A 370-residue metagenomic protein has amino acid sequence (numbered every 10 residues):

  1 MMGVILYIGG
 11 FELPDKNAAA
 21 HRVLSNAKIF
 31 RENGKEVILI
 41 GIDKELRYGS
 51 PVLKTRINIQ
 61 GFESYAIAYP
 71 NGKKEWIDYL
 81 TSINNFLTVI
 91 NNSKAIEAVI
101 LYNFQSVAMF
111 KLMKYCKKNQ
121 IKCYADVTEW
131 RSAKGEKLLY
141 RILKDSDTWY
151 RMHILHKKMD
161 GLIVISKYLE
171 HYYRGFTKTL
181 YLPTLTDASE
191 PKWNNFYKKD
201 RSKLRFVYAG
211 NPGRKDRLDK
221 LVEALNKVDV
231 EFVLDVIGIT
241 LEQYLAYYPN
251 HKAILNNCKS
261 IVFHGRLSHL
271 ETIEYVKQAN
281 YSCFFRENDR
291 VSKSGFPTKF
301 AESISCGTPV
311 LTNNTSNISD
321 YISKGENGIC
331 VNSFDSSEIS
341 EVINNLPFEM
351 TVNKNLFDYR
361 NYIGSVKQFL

Functional and structural regions predicted by a protein language model:
M1-V52, Q60, G161, E223-D229: N-terminal subdomain of nucleotide-sugar transferases
L6-I8, Y197-D216, L221-K227, L234-D235 (+1 more regions): Conserved donor-binding/catalytic core segment of Leloir-type glycosyltransferases
P14, K35-D78, I96, L169-Y172 (+2 more regions): N-terminal strand-loop element at the rim of the active site of nucleotide-sugar-dependent glycosyltransferases
N17-A18, D216, S268-Y275, S282-A301 (+1 more regions): Nucleotide-sugar-dependent
A18, S333-S340, N344-L370: A charged, aromatic-enriched C-terminal amphipathic alpha-helix characteristic of glycosyltransferases across folds
S25-K28, N84-T88, V107-F110, K114 (+5 more regions): Membrane-proximal helix-turn-helix segments that form the acceptor-binding/catalytic region of lipid-linked
G41, W149-N194, D200, A209: Donor nucleotide-sugar binding/catalytic pocket of nucleotide-sugar-dependent glycosyltransferases
G238, Y248-E274: Nucleotide-activated donor-binding/catalytic signature segment of Leloir-type glycosyltransferases, i.e., the conserved
